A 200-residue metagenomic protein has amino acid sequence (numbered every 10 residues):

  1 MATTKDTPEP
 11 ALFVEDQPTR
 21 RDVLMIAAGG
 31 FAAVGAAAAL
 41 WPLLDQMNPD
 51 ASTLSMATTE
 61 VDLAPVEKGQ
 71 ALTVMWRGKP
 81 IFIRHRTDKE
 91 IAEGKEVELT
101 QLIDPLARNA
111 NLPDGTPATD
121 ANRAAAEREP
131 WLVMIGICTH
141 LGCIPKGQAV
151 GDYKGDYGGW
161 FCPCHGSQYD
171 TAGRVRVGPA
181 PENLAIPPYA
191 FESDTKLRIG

Functional and structural regions predicted by a protein language model:
M1-P18: N-terminal secretory signal peptides
A2-T3, V23-D45: N-terminal export signals
R20, I26, T53: Short sequence/structural segments immediately N-terminal
A39-T59: Aromatic-capped interface at the extracytoplasmic side of an N-terminal signal-anchor transmembrane helix
A57-K68: Membrane-cytosol interface motif
K68-Q70, A185: Residue-level marker for the onset of beta-strands and adjacent loop->beta junctions in well-ordered domains
A71-A118: Extracytoplasmic/periplasmic/luminal assembly and interaction segments in envelope/secretory/respiratory proteins
T100-G200: Rieske [2Fe-2S] iron-sulfur-binding domain
